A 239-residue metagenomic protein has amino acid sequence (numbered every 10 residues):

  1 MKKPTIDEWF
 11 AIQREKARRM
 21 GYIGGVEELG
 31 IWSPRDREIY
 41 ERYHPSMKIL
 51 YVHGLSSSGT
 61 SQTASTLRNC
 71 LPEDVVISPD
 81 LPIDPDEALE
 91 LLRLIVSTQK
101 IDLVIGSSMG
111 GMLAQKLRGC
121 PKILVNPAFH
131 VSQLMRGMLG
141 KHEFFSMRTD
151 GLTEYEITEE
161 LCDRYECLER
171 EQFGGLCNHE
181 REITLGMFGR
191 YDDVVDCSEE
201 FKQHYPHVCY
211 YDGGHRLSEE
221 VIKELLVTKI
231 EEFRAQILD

Functional and structural regions predicted by a protein language model:
F10, R14-Y43: Acidic, low-complexity, intrinsically disordered interaction modules
K48-T98, H215: Active-site catalytic motif of lipid deacylating hydrolases and related acyltransferases
Y51-L55, I105, M187-G189: Short hydrophobic segments within beta-strands
D102-L103, I123: Residue in the alpha/beta-hydrolase core beta-strand immediately N-terminal to the catalytic nucleophile
I105-A114: Gly/Ala-rich beta-loop-alpha elbow adjacent to hydrolase catalytic centers
L117: Aromatic pocket-lining residues of Rossmann-like dinucleotide-binding sites
P121-D239: The alpha/beta-hydrolase serine catalytic core
